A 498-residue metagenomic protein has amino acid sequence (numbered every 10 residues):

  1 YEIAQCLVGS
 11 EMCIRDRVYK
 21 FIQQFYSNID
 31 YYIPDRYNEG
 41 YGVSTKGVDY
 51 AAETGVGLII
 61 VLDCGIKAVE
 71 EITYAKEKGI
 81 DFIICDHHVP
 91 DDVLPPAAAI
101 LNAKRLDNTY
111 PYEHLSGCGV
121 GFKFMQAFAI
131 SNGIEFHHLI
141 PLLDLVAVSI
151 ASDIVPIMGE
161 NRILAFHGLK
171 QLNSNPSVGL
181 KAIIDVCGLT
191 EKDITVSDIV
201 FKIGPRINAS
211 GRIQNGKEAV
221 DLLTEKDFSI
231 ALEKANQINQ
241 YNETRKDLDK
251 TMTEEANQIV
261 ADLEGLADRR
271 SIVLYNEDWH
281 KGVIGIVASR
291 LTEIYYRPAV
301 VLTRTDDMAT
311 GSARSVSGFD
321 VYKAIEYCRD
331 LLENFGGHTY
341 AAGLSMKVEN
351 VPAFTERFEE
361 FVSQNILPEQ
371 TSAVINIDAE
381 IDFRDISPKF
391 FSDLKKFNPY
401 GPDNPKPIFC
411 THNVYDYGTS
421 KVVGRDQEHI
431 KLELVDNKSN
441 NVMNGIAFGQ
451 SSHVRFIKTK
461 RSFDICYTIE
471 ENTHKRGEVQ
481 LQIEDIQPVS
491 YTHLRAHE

Functional and structural regions predicted by a protein language model:
Y1-I3, L7-D16, Y467, T492-E498: Conserved small/polar residues in nucleotide/adenosyl-binding loops
Q5-E11, R15-L58, K78-G79, P96 (+3 more regions): Hydrophobic helix-and-loop "lid/oligomerization" segment in the mid-to-C-terminal part of catalytic domains
Y32, L62, C85-H87, L101-A103 (+1 more regions): Generic beta-sheet signal
A52, I83-C85, V89-E135, L139 (+1 more regions): Conserved phosphate-handling catalytic cores of large alpha/beta enzymes
V61-K76: Active-site core of PLP-dependent enzymes with the aminotransferase class I/II
I66, V89-P90, D306, G318: Conserved nucleotide-binding/hydrolysis micro-motifs of P-loop NTPases
I72-D91, I154: Catalytic PLP-binding core of fold-type I/II PLP enzymes
F228-N236, Q240-L274, Y327-R495: Mid-to-C-terminal polyanion-binding domains and interfaces
